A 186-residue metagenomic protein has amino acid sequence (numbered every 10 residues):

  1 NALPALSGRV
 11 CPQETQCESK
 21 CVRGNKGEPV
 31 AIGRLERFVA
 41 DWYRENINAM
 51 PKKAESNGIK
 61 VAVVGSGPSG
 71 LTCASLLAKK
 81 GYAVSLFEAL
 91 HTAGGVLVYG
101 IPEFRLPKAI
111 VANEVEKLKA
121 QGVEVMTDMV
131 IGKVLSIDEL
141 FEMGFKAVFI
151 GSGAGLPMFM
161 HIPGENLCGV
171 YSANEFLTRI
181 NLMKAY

Functional and structural regions predicted by a protein language model:
N1, L35, L97-F145: N-terminal Rossmann-like dinucleotide/flavin-binding domain of flavoprotein oxidoreductases that bind FAD/FMN
A2, G67-S69, T92: Residue-level detector of alpha-helix initiation sites
G8-V39, S85, T92, V123-V125: Iron-sulfur cluster-binding cysteine motifs and their immediate structural context in ferredoxin-like electron-transfer
V22, G153, N181: Short glycine-/small-residue-rich Rossmann-like dinucleotide-binding loops
V39-A54, N113-V130, P157-Y186: Glycine-rich dinucleotide-binding loop and its adjacent helix/turn
I59-S85: N-terminal Rossmann-like FAD-binding beta1-loop-alpha1 element of flavoenzymes
Y82-V98: Glycine-rich FAD pyrophosphate-binding loop
F145-A147, G151-M158, F176: Glycine-/small-residue-rich beta->alpha transition segments that form the dinucleotide
